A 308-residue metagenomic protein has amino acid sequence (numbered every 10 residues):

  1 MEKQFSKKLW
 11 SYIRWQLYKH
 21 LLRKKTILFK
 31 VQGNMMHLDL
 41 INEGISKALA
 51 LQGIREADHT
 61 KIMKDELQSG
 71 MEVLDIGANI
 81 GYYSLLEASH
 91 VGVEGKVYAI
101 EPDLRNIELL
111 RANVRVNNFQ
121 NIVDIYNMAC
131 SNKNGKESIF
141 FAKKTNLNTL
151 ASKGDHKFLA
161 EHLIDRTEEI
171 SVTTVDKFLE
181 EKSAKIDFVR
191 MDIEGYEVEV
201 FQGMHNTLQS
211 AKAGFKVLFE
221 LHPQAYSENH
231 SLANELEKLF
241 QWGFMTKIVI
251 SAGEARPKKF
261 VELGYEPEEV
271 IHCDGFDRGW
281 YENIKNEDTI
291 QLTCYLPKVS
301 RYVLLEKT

Functional and structural regions predicted by a protein language model:
M1-I122, A160-I164, E168, E180-A184 (+1 more regions): S-adenosyl-L-methionine
Q52-L74, K136-S138, S152-A211, S227-S231: Short internal loop-to-helix segment that lines adenine-nucleotide cofactor pockets
E87-G92, M204-A213, L239-W242: Short, conserved loop/helix-junction motifs that constitute active-site signature segments in enzyme catalytic cores
R111-L147: Core alpha/beta nucleotide-donor-binding catalytic domains of modification enzymes
F119, C130-N132, V175, I193 (+1 more regions): Hydrophobic pocket-lining residues within nucleotide cofactor-binding pockets
A213-H222: Conserved beta-strand signature within the Rossmann-like core of class I S-adenosyl-L-methionine
H222-Q224, A252: Active-site beta-loop-alpha junctions enriched in small/polar residues
